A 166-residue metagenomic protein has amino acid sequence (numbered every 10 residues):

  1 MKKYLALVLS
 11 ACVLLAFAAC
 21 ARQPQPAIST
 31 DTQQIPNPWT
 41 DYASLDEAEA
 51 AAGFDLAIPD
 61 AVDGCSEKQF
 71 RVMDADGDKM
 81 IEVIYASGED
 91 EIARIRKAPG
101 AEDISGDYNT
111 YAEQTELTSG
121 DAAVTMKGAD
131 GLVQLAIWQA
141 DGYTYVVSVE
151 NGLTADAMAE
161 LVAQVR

Functional and structural regions predicted by a protein language model:
M1-L5, L9: Positively charged n-region of N-terminal signal peptides that target proteins for export
L9, Q25-A27: Compositionally biased, intrinsically disordered low-complexity segments enriched in polar/proline residues
A11-V13: Short linear segments in intrinsically disordered or otherwise low-structure-confidence regions
A16-A19: C-terminal motif of bacterial Sec signal peptides marking the signal peptidase cleavage site
A21-Q23: Bacterial signal peptide processing site
S29-A140: Short, solvent-exposed recognition patches
D141-R166: Surface-exposed amphipathic alpha-helical segments
